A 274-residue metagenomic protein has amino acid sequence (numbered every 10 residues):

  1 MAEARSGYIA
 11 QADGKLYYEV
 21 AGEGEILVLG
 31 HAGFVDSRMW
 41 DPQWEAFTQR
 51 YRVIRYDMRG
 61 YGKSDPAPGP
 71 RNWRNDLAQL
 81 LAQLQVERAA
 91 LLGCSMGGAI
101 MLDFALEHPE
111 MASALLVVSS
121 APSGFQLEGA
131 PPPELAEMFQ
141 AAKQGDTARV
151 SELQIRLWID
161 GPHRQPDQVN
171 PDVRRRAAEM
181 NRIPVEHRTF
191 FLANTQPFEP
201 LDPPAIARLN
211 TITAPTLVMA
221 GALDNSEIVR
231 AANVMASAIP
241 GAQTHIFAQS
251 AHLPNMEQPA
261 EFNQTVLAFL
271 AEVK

Functional and structural regions predicted by a protein language model:
G7-P66, L80: Conserved HGGG/HGGXW glycine-rich cap/lid loop of the alpha/beta-hydrolase fold
E23-G24, A222-D224, Q249-A251: Acidic beta-to-alpha connecting loop that harbors the catalytic carboxylate
R74-A89: Conserved acidic catalytic loop of the alpha/beta-hydrolase fold
L91-G93, V118: Short beta-strand immediately N-terminal to the catalytic nucleophile in serine-hydrolase-like folds
G93, G97, M101: Gly/Ala-rich beta-loop-alpha elbow adjacent to hydrolase catalytic centers
D103-E107, A112-Q144: Flexible "cap/lid" loop of the alpha/beta hydrolase fold
E179-S237, I246: Conserved serine/cysteine hydrolase catalytic core
P240-K274: Catalytic active-site module of serine/aspartate enzymes centered on a nucleophile-bearing elbow/loop
